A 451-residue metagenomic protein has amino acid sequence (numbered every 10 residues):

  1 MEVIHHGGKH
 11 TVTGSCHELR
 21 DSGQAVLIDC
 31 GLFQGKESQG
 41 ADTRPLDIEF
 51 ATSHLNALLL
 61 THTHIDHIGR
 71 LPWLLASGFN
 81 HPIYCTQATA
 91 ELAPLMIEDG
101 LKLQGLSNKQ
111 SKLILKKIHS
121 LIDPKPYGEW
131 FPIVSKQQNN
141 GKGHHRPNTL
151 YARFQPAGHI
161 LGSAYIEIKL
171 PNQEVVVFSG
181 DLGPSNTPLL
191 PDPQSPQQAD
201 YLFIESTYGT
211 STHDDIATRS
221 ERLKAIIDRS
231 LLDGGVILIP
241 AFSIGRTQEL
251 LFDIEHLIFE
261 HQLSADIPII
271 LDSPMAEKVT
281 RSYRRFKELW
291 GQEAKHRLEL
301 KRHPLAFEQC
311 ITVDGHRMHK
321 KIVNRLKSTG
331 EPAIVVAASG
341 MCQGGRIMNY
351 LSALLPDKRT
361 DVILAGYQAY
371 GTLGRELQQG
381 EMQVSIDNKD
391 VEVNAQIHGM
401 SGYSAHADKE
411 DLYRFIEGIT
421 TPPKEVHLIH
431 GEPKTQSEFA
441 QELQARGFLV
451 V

Functional and structural regions predicted by a protein language model:
M1-S53, P126-P191, K321-K327, I334 (+3 more regions): Core dinuclear metal-dependent hydrolase active-site scaffold
K9-T11, S22-H81, C85-I122, L182-D192 (+3 more regions): Pre-active-site segment of Zn-dependent metallo-hydrolases
R20-S22, I168-L170, P193-P196, D253-F259 (+4 more regions): Short, solvent-exposed amphipathic alpha-helical segments in soluble enzyme and RNA/protein-processing domains
I28-C30, L55-H64, L71, Y84-T86 (+10 more regions): Active-site neighborhood of phospho(di)ester-bond hydrolases with catalytic His/Asp-centered motifs
P94-S163, K287-G330: Metallo-beta-lactamase
G158-S163, K169-D200, E205-T207, T212-H213 (+3 more regions): Active-site-proximal loop/helix segments of hydrolase catalytic cores
S185-D272, D361, G366, V384-L449: Cap/insert and terminal regions of metallo-dependent hydrolase folds
K224-A365, Y370: Hard-cation-handling environments
